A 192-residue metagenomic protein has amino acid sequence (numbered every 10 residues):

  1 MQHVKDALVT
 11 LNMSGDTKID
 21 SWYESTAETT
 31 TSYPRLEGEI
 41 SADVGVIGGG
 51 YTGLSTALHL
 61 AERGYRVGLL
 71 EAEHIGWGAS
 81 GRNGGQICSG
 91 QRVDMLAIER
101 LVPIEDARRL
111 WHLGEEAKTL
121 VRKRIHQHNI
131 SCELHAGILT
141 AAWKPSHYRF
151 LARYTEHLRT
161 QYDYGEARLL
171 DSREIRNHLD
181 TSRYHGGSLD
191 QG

Functional and structural regions predicted by a protein language model:
M1-V44, E62: Extreme N-terminal leader/targeting segments of oxidoreductases
E39-L69: N-terminal Rossmann-like FAD-binding beta1-loop-alpha1 element of flavoenzymes
R82-L113: Glycine-rich active-site loop/strand segments that organize a redox cofactor
L101-G192: Rossmann-like flavin
